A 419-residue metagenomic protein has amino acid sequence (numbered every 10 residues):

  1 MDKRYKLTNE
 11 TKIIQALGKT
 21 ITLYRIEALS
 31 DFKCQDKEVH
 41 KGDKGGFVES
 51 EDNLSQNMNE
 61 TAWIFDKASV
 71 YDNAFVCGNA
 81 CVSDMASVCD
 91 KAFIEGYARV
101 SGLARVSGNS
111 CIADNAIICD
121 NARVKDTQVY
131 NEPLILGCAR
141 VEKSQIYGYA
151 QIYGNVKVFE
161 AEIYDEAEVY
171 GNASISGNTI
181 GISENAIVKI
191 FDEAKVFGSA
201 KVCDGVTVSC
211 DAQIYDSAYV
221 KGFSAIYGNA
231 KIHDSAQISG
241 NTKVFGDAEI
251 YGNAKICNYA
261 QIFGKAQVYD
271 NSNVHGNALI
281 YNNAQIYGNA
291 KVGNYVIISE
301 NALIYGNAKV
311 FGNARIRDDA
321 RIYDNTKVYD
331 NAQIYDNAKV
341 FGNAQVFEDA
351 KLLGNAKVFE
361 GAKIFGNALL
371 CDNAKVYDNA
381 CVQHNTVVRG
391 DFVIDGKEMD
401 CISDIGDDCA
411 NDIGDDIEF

Functional and structural regions predicted by a protein language model:
M1-T61, K67, Y97, N121 (+9 more regions): Terminal amphipathic alpha-helical/low-complexity segments used for targeting or macromolecular assembly
Y71-T179, A186, I190-N379: Thr-biased low-complexity repeat/linker tracts and other Thr-enriched repetitive architectures
